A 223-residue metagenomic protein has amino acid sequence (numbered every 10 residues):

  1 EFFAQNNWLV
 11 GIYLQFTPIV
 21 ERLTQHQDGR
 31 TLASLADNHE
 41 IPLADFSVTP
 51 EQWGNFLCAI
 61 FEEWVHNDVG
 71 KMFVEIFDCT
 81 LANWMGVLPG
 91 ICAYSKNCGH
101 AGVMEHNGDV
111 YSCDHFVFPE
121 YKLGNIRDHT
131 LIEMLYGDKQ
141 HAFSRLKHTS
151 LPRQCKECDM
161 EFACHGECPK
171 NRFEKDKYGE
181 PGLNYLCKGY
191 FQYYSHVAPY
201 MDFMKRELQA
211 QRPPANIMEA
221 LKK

Functional and structural regions predicted by a protein language model:
E1-A93, N97, V103, V117-F118 (+1 more regions): Radical SAM enzyme [4Fe-4S]-AdoMet core and its adjacent flexible, acidic and glycine-rich loops/tails across
Q52-A59, I126, S150-R153, D159 (+3 more regions): Generic recognition of stable, solvent-exposed alpha-helical segments in well-folded globular domains
V69-I76, Y111, F143-S144, G166-E167: Acidic/polar loop patches that form or flank catalytic/metal-binding clefts of enzymes that bind anionic ligands
P89, V117-M160: Membrane-interface junctions of multi-pass transporters
S112-H115, L151-N171, K188-G189: Local cysteine-cluster metal-coordination motifs and their immediate loop/turn environment, predominantly Fe-S cluster
F143-L146, P181-K223: Short Fe-S-cluster ligation motifs
E167-E174, Y178-E180, A198-D202: Short cysteine/histidine-rich zinc-coordinating motifs and their immediately flanking basic loops
